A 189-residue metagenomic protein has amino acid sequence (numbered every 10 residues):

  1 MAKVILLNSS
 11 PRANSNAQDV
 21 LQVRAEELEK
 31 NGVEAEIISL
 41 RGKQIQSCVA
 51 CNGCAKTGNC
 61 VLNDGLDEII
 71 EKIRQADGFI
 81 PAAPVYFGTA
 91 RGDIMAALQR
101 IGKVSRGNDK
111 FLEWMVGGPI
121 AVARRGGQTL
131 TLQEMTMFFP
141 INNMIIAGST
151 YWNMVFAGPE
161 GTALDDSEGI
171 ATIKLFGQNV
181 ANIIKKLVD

Functional and structural regions predicted by a protein language model:
A2-N31: N-terminal beta1-alpha1 ligand-phosphate binding loop
I5-S9, K30-N31, E68, I141 (+1 more regions): Glycine-rich phosphate/pyrophosphate-binding loop and the adjoining helix
P11-R12, G42, R124: Short, glycine/serine-rich, charged loops/turns that create anion-binding and catalytic segments at active sites
L40-N59, G158-A163: N-terminal beta-loop-helix "entrance" segment that forms/cooperates in small-molecule cofactor or anionic ligand
T57, V61-Y151: Helix-loop-strand module that forms the ligand-binding subsite of alpha/beta enzymes
